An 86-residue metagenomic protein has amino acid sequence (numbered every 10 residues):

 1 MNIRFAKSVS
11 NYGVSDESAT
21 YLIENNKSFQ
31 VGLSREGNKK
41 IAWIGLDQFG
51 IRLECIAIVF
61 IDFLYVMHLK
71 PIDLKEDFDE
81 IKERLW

Functional and structural regions predicted by a protein language model:
M1-W86: Ribonuclease/tRNase effector modules and their secretory precursors
